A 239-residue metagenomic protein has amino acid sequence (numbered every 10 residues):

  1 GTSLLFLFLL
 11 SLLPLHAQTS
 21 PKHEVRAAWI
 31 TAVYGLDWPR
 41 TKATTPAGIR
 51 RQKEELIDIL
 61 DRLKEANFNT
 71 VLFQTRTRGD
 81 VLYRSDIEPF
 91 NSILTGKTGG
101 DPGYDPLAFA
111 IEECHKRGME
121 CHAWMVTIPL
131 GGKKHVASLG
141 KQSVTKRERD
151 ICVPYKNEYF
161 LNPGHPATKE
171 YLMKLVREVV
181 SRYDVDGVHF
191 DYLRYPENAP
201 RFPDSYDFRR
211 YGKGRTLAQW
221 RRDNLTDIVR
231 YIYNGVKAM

Functional and structural regions predicted by a protein language model:
T2-L12: Bacterial N-terminal signal peptides
L15-T19: Boundary at the C-terminal end of the N-terminal hydrophobic targeting segment
H23, T31-E54, E112, H122-R182: Active-site-adjacent "subsite" loops/lids of carbohydrate-active enzymes
R26-I30, V71-F73, C121-A123, V188-F190: Hydrophobic faces of well-ordered beta-strands that scaffold small-molecule active sites in alpha/beta enzyme cores
T45-D61, N91-L107, K174: N-terminal post-signal-peptidase region of extra-cytosolic proteins
R51-D80, Y183: Catalytic domains of carbohydrate-active enzymes, especially glycoside hydrolases
A66-P102: Aromatic-lined carbohydrate-binding/catalytic grooves of carbohydrate-active enzymes
F68-N69, R76, Y104, R117 (+1 more regions): Polysaccharide-binding and catalytic clefts of secreted carbohydrate-active enzymes
